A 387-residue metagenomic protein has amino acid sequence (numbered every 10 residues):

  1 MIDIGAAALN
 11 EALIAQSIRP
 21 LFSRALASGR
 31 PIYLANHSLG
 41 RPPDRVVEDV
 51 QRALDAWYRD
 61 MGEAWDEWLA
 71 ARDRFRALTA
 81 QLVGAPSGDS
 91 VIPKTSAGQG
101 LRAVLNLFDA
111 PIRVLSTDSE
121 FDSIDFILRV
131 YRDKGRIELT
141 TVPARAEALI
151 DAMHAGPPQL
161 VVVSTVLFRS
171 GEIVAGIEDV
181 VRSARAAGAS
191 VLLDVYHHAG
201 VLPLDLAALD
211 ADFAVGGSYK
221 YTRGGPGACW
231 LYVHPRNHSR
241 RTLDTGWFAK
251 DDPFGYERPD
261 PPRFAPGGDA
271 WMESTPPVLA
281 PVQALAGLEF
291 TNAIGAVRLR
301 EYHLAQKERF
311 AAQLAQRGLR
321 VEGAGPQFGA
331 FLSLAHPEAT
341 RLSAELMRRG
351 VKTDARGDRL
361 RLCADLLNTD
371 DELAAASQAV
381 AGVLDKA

Functional and structural regions predicted by a protein language model:
M1-A387: Pyridoxal 5′-phosphate
